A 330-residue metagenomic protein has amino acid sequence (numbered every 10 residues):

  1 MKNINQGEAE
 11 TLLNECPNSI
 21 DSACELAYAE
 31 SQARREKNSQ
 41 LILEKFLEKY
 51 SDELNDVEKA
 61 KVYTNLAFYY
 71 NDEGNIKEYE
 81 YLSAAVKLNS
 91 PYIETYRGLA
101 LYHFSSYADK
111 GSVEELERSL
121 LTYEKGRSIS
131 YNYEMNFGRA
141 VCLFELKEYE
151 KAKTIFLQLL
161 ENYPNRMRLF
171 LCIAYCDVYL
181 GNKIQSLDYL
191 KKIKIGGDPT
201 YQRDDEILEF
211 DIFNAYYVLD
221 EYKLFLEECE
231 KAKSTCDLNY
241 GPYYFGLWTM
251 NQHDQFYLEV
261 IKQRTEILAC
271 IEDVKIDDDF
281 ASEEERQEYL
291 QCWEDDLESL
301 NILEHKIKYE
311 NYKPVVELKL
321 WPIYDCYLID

Functional and structural regions predicted by a protein language model:
I4-N5, Y179, K192-D330: Eukaryotic alpha-helical solenoid repeat scaffolds
N14, E48, S83-K87, L121-S128 (+3 more regions): Conserved structural position within tetratricopeptide repeats
P17, S51, V57, S90 (+5 more regions): Short coil turns that delineate tetratricopeptide repeat
D21, V57-K61, Y92-E94, N132-E134 (+5 more regions): Start-of-helix register in tetratricopeptide repeats
L26, K59, L66, L99 (+5 more regions): Structural register within alpha-helical repeat arrays
Q32-R34, L54, A67-N75, A100-V113 (+4 more regions): Short coil/turn linking the two alpha-helices of tandem helical-hairpin repeats
